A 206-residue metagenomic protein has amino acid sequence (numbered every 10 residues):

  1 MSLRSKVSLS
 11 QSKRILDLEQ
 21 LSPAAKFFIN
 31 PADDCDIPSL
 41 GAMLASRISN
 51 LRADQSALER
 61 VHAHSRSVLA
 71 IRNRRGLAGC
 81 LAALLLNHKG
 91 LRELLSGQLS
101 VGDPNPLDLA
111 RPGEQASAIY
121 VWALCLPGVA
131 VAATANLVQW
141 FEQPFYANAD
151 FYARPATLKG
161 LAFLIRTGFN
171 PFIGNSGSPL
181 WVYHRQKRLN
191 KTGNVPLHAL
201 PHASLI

Functional and structural regions predicted by a protein language model:
S5-H64, V68-L77: Short amphipathic alpha-helix that is part of the acyltransferase structural core
H62, R92-W122, W181, R185-I206: N-terminal/domain-start segments enriched in small and hydrophobic, helix-friendly residues, covering either
I71, A83-L84, L126: GNAT/GCN5-related N-acetyltransferase fold signature
R75-L81, I119: Glycine-rich phosphate/pyrophosphate-binding loop shared by adenosine-nucleotide-utilizing enzymes
C80-L94: Short, solvent-exposed beta-strand-terminating loops
L81-L85, A149-I206: Active-site/acyl-donor-binding loops of N-acyltransferases
S96-G168, I173-S176: Acyl-donor binding region in acyl/amide transferases
